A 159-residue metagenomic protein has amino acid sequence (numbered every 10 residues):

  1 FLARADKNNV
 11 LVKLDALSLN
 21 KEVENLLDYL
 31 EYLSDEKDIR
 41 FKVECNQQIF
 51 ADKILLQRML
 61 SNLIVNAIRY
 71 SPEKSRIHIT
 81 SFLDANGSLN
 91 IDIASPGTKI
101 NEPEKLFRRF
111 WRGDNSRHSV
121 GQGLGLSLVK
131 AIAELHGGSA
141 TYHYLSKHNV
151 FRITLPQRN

Functional and structural regions predicted by a protein language model:
K7-V12, Q48-A51, L55: Conserved micro-motifs of the catalytic ATP-binding
N8, L33-K42: Short conserved segments within the C-terminal catalytic ATPase subdomain
A67-I68: Short helix-loop "hinge" at the ATP-lid/N-box region of the Bergerat-fold HATPase_c
K74-G87: Short beta-strand/loop element within the Bergerat-fold HATPase_c
I100-W111: Short conserved segment of the HATPase_c
G125, V129: Short alpha-helical Gxxx[C/S/T] motif in the catalytic ATP-binding
G137-G138: Conserved glycine-rich
